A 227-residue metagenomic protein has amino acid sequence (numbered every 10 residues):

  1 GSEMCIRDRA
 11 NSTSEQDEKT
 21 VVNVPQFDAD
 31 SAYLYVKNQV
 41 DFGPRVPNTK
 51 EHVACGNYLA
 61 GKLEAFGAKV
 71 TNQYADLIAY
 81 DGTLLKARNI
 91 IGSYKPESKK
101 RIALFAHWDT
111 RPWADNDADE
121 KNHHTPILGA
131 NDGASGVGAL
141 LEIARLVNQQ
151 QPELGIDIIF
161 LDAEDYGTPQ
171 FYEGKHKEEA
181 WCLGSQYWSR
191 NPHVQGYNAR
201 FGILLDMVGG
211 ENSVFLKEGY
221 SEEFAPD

Functional and structural regions predicted by a protein language model:
G1-I6: Short, small-residue-biased leader/transition segments that mark boundaries at the very start of proteins
A10-C55, F66: N-terminal capping segment at the start of a domain
A29-Y35, V40-F42, F66, G82 (+3 more regions): Catalytic-core environment of secreted peptidases
P44-E97: A non-catalytic alpha/beta surface segment that caps or lines the substrate-entry region of metallo-dependent hydrolase
V46-P47, D76-A79, P96-S98, W108-P112 (+2 more regions): Solvent-exposed loop/turn segments at secondary-structure junctions within structured extracellular/periplasmic domains
H124-P226: Acidic/histidine-rich catalytic neighborhood of metal-dependent amide-processing enzymes
